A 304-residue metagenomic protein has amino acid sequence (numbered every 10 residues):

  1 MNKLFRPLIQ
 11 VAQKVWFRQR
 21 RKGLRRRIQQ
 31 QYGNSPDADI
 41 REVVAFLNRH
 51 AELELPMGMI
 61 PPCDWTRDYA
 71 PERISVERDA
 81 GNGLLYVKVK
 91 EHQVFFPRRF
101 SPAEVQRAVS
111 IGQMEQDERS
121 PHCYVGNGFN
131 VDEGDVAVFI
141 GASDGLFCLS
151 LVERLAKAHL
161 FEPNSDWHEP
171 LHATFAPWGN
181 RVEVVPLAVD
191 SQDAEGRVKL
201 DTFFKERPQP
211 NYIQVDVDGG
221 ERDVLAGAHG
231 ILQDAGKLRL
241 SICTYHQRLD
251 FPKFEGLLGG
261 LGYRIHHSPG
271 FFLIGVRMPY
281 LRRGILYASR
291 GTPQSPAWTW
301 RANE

Functional and structural regions predicted by a protein language model:
M1-E304: Phosphate/nucleotide-binding beta-alpha loop and adjacent structural elements of enzyme active sites
